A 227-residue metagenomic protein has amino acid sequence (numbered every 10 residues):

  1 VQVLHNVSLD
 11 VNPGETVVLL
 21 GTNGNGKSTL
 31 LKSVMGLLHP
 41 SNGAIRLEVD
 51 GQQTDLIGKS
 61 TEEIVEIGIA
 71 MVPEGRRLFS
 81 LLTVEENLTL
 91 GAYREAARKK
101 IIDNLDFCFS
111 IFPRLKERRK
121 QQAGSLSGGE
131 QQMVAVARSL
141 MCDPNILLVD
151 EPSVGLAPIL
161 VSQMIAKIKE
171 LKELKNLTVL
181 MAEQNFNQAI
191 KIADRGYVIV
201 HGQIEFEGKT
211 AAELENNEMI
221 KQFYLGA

Functional and structural regions predicted by a protein language model:
V17, H39, K59, V84-D103 (+3 more regions): ABC-type ATPase nucleotide-binding domains, specifically the catalytic core motifs of the NBD
L20-T22: The feature captures the beta-strand-to-loop junction immediately N-terminal to the Walker
M35: Helix-to-loop junction immediately C-terminal to a conserved catalytic motif
A44-E66, T210-A211: ABC ATPase NBD Q-loop/coupling interface
S139-L140: ABC ATPase C-loop
L147-E151: Catalytic Walker B motif of ABC-type/P-loop ATPase nucleotide-binding domains
S162-N176: Helical segment within the ABC ATPase nucleotide-binding domain
